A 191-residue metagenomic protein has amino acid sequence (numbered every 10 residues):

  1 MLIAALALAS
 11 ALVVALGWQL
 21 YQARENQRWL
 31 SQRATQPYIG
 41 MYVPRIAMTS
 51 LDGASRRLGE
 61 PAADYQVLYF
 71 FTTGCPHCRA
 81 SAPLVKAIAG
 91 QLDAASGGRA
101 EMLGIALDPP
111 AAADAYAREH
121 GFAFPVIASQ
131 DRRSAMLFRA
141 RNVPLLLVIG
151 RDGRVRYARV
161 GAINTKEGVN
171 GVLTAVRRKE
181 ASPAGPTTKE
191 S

Functional and structural regions predicted by a protein language model:
M1-V43, S191: N-terminal targeting signals for export/organelle localization
Y42, D64, R141-V143: Short, small/polar residue-rich loop motifs at catalytic or cofactor-binding pockets
M48-T49, P125-S129: Short acidic-hydrophobic, aromatic-tinged amphipathic segments that line or gate anion-handling sites
R56-R79, V85: Short active-site neighborhood of thiol/selenol oxidoreductases, capturing the structured segment around
V67-L68, M102, L146: Hydrophobic beta-strand anchors of alpha/beta hydrolase catalytic cores
R79-H120, R133-M136: Structural microenvironment flanking redox-active thiols in thiol-disulfide oxidoreductases
R118-F122, Q130-R177: Thiol/disulfide oxidoreductase modules built on the thioredoxin-like
R178-S191: Compositionally biased, proline/threonine/alanine/serine-rich low-complexity intrinsically disordered stretches
